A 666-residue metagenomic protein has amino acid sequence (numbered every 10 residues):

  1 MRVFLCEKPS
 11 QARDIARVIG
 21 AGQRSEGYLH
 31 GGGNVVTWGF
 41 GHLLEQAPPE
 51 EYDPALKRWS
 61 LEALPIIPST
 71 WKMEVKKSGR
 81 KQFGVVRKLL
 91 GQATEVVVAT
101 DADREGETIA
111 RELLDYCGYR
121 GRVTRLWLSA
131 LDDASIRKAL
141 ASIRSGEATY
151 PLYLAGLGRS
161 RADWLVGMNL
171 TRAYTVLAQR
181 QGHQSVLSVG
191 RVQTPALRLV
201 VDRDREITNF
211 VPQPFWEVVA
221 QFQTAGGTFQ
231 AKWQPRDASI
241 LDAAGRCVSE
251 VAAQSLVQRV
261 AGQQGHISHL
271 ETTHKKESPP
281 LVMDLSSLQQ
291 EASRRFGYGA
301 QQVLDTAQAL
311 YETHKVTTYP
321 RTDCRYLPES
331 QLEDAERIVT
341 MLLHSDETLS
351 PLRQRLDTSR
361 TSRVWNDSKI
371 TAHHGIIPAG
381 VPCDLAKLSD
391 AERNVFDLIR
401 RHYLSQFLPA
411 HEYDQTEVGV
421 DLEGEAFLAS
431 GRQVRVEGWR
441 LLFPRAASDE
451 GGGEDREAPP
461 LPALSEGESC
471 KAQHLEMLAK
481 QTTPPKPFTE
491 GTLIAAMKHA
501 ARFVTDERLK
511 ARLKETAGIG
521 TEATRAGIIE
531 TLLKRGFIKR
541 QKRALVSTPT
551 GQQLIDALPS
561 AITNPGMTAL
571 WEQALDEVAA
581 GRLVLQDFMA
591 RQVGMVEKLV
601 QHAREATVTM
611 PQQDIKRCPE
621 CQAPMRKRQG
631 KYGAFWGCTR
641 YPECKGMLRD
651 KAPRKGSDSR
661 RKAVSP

Functional and structural regions predicted by a protein language model:
M1-M168, P484: Intrinsically disordered, low-complexity regulatory segments
R2-V3, S25, G79, Y116 (+8 more regions): Basic, low-complexity terminal or inter-domain segments flanking catalytic cores
W71-V96, L199-V200, E291-A292, D397-L404 (+1 more regions): Phosphate-interacting basic helix/loop segments used at nucleotide- and nucleic-acid interfaces
S135-A220, T273: C-terminal or mid-to-C-terminal helical accessory/interaction module adjacent to the motor/catalytic core
Q181-Q184, V201-S249, R295: C-terminal helical "lid" subdomain and adjoining coupling/linker elements of P-loop NTPases
L241-V282, G566: Metal- or metallocofactor-binding catalytic centers and their adjacent structured scaffolds across diverse enzyme
